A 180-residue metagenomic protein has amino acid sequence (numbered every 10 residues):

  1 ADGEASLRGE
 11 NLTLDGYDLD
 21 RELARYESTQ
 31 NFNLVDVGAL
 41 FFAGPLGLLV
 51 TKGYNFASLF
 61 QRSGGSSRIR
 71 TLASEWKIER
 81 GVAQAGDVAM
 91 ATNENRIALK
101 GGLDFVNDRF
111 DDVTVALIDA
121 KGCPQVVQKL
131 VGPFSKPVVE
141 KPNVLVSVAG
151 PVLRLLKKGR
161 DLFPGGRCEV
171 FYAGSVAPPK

Functional and structural regions predicted by a protein language model:
A1-K180: Extended terminal
